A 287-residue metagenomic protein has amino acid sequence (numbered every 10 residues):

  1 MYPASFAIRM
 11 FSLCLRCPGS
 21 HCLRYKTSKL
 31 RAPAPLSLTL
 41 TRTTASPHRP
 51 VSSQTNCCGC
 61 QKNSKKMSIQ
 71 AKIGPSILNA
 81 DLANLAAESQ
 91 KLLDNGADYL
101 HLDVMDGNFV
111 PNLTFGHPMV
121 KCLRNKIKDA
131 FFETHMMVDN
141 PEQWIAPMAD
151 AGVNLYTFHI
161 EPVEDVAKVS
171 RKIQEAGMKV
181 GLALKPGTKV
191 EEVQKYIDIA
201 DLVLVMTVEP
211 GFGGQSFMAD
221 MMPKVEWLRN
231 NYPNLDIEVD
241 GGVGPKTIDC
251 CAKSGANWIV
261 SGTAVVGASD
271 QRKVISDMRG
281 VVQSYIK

Functional and structural regions predicted by a protein language model:
M1-L30, L36-L40: N-terminal chloroplast transit peptides
C57-N79, A86: N-terminal amphipathic alpha-helix/helix-capping segment at the start of soluble metabolic enzymes
A71-S76, L100-L102, F132-M136, Y156-F158 (+4 more regions): Hydrophobic faces of well-ordered beta-strands that scaffold small-molecule active sites in alpha/beta enzyme cores
S76-A80, M105-G107, M137-P141, E161-V163 (+4 more regions): Active-site beta-loop-alpha junctions enriched in small/polar residues
N84, D129, Q143-P147, V153-D236: Conserved anion-binding
L85, L92, D103, M148 (+6 more regions): Conserved, mostly hydrophobic/aromatic
L100-M119, V208-G214: Glycine-rich, proline-tolerant flexible connector loops at the mouths of alpha/beta enzymes
F158-P162, L204-G213, S254-V274: Glycine-rich phosphate-binding active-site loops on the catalytic face of alpha/beta enzymes
